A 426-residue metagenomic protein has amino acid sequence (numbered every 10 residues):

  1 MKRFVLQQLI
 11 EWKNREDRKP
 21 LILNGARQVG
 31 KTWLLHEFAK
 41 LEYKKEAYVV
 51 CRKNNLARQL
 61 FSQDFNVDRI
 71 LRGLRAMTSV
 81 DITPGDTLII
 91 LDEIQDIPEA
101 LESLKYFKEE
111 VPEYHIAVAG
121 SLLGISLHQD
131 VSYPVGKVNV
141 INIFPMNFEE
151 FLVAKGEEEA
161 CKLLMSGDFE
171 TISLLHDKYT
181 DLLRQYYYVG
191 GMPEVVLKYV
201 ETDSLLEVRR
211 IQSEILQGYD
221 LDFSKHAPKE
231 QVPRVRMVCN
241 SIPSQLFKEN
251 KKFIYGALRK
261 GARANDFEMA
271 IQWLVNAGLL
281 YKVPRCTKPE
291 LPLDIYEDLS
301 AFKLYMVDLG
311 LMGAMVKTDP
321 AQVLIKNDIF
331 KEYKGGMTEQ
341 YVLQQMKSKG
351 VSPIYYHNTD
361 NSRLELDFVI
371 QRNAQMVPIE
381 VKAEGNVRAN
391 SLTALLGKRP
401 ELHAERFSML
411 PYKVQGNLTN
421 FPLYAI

Functional and structural regions predicted by a protein language model:
M1-E16: Pre-Walker A adenine-sensing motif
L23: Hydrophobic anchor at the beta1->P-loop junction of P-loop NTPases
K31: Conserved lysine of the Walker
L34, F38: Hydrophobic positions on the alpha1 helix immediately C-terminal to the Walker A/P-loop
K53-P84: Short glycine-rich substrate-engagement loop in P-loop NTPases that contacts/grips substrate
L127-F247: Interdomain motor-coupling "hinge/lid" segment immediately C-terminal to the ATP-binding subdomain of NTP-driven enzymes
L197-E365, I370: Accessory nucleic acid-recognition modules appended to NTPase machines
V342, M346, L366-G385, A404: Conserved catalytic cores of phosphodiester-cleaving nucleases, focusing on short active-site segments
